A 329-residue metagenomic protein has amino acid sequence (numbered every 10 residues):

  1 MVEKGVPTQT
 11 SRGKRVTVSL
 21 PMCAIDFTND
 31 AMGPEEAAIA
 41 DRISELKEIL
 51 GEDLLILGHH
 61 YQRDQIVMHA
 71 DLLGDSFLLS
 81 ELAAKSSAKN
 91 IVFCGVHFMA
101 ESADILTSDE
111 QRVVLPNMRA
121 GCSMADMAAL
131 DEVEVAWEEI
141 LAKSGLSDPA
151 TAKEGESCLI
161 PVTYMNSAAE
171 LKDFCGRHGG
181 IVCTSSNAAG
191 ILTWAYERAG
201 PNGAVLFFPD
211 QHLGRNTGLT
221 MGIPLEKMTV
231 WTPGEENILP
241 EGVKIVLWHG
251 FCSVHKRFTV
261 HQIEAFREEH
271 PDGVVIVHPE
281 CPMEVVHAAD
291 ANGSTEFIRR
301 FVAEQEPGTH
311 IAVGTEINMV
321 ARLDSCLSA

Functional and structural regions predicted by a protein language model:
V2-A329: The feature marks the mature, well-folded catalytic cores of soluble enzymes
